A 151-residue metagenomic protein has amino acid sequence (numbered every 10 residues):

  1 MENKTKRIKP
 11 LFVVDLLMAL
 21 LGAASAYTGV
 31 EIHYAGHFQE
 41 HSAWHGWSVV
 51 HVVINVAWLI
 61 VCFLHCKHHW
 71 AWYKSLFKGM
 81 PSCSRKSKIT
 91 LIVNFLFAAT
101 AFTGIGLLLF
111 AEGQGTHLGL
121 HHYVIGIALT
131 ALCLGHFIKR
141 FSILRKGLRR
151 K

Functional and structural regions predicted by a protein language model:
M1-K151: Membrane-embedded alpha-helical bundles that constitute the cytochrome b-like, heme-associated redox core of multi-pass
